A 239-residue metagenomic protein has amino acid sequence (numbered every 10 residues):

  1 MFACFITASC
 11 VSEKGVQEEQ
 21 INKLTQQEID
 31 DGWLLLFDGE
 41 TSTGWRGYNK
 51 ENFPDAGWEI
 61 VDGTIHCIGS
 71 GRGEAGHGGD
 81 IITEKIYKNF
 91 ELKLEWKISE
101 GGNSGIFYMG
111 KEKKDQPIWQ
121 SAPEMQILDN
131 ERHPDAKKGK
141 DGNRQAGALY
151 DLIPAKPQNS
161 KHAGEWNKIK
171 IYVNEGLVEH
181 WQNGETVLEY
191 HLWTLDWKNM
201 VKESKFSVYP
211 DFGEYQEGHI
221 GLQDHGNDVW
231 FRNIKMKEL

Functional and structural regions predicted by a protein language model:
M1-T7: Bacterial N-terminal signal peptides
C10-L239: Carbohydrate-interacting regions of secretory-pathway proteins
